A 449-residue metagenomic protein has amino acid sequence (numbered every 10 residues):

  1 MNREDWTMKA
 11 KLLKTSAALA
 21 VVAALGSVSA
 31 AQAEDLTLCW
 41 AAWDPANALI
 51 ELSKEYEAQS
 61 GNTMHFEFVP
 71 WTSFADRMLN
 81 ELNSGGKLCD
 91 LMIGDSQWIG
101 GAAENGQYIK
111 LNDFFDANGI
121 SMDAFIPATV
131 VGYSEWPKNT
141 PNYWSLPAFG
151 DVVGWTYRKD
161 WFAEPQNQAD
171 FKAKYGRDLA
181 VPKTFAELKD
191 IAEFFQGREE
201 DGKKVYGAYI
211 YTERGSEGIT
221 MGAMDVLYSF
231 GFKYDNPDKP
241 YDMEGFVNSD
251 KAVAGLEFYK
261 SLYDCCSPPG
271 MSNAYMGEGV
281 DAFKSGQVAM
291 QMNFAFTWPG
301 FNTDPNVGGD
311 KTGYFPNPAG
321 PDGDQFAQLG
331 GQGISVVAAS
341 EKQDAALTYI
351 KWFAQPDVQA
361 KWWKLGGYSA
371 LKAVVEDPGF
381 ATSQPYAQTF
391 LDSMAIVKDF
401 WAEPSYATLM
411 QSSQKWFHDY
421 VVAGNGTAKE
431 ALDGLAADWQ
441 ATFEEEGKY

Functional and structural regions predicted by a protein language model:
D35, E51-A128, G132, P165 (+6 more regions): Extracytoplasmic "Venus flytrap"/periplasmic binding protein-like
L36-E51, V69-T72, D151-V152, E217 (+1 more regions): Extracytoplasmic "Venus flytrap"
E55, G279-V280, A295-D304, G320 (+3 more regions): Mature extracytoplasmic/periplasmic domains
T63, D392-Y449: Conserved C-terminal helix/tail region of periplasmic/extracytoplasmic solute-binding proteins
S96-G154, I219-G222, K311-F315, G379-P385 (+1 more regions): Hinge/lid segment of periplasmic solute-binding proteins
E135-F149, V153, T184-E244, V288: Extracytoplasmic/periplasmic solute-binding protein
P137, P141, D160-W161, M243 (+5 more regions): Extracytoplasmic/periplasmic substrate-recognition and gating elements
E187-Q196, F230-N273, N317, A436: Glycine-centered hinge/linker elements that transmit conformational signals in sensory and ligand-binding systems
